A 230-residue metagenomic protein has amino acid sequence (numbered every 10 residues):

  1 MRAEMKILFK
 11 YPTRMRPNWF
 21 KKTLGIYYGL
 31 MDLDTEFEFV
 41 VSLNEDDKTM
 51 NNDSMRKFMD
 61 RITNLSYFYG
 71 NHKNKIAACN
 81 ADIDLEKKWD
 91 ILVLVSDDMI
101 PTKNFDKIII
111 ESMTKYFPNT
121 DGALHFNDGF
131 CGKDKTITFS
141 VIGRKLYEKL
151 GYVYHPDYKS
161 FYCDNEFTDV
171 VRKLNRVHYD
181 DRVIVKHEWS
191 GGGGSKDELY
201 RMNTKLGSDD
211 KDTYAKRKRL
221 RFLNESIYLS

Functional and structural regions predicted by a protein language model:
T23-E36: Short, acidic, metal-binding catalytic loop of nucleotide-sugar glycosyltransferases
V41-M55, M99-I100: A conserved acidic beta->alpha catalytic loop
G70-A78, K159-F161: A short, glycine-/small-residue-rich helix N-cap motif at loop->alpha-helix starts within glycosyltransferase
N80-I91: Active-site nucleotide-sugar/metal-binding loop of Leloir-type enzymes
W89-I100: Short beta-strand-to-loop acidic/aromatic patch adjacent to the donor-nucleotide binding site
N104-A123: Conserved donor-nucleotide/metal-binding helix-loop-beta segment in metal-dependent transferases, i.e., the alpha-helix
T120-T138: Short beta-strand-to-loop element that shapes/binds the nucleotide-sugar donor at the catalytic cleft/hinge
N165-S230: C-terminal catalytic/acceptor-binding lobe
